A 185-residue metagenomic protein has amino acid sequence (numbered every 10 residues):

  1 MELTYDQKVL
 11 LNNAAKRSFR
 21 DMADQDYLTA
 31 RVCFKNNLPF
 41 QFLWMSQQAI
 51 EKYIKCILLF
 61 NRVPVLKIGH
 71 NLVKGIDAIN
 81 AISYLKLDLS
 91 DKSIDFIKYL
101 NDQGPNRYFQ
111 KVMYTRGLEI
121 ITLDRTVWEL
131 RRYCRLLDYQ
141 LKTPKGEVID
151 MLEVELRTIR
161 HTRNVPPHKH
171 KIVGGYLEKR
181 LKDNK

Functional and structural regions predicted by a protein language model:
M1-L3, D26-L28: Short hydrophobic/aromatic-rich motifs at helix boundaries and adjacent loops
E2-N13, S18, L58, R62-K185: Long, charged low-complexity segments
L11, F34-N37: Short amphipathic alpha-helical segments at helix-loop
S18, N37-L38: Short coil/turn linker motifs that delimit alpha-helical repeat modules in TPR/alpha-solenoid proteins
F19, D26, M45-S46: TPR repeat positional signature
M22, Y27, F34-K35: Hydrophobic/aromatic side-chain positions at a characteristic register within alpha-helices of tetratricopeptide repeats
A30-R31, L38-L59: Short, hydrophobic, well-ordered secondary-structure elements
